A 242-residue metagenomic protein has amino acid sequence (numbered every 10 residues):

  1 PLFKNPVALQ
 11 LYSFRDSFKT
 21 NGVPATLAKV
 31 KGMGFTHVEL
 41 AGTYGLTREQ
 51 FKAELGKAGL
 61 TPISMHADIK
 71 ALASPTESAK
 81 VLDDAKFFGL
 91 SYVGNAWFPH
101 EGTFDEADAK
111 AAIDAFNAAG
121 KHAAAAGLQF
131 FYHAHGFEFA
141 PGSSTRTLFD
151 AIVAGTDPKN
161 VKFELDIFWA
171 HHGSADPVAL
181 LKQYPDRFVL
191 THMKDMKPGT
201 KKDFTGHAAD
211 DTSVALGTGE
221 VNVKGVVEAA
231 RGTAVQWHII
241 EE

Functional and structural regions predicted by a protein language model:
P1-Y92, D186: N-terminal pre-domain/capping segments
L2-A8, R15-K31, G89, T145-L165 (+1 more regions): Histidine-acidic metal/acid-base catalytic patches
Y12, F35, H66, Y92 (+5 more regions): Aromatic side chains
Y12-F14, A41-T43, A67-K70, W97-H100 (+4 more regions): Active-site beta-loop-alpha junctions enriched in small/polar residues
F14, D68, E106-A107, L216: Second-shell loop/turn segments in exported
H37, Y44, E54, K70-F163: Active-site acidic/histidine proton-transfer and metal-coordination neighborhood in alpha/beta enzyme cores
E39, S64, G94, F131 (+3 more regions): Conserved beta-strand positions in the central sheet of alpha/beta enzyme cores
